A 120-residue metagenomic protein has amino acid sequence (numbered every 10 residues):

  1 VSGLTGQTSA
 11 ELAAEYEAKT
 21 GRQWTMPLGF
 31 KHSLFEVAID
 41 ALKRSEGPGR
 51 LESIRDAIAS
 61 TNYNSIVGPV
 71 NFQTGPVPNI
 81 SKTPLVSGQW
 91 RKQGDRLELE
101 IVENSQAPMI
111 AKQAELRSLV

Functional and structural regions predicted by a protein language model:
V1-V120: Extracytosolic ligand-binding ectodomains
